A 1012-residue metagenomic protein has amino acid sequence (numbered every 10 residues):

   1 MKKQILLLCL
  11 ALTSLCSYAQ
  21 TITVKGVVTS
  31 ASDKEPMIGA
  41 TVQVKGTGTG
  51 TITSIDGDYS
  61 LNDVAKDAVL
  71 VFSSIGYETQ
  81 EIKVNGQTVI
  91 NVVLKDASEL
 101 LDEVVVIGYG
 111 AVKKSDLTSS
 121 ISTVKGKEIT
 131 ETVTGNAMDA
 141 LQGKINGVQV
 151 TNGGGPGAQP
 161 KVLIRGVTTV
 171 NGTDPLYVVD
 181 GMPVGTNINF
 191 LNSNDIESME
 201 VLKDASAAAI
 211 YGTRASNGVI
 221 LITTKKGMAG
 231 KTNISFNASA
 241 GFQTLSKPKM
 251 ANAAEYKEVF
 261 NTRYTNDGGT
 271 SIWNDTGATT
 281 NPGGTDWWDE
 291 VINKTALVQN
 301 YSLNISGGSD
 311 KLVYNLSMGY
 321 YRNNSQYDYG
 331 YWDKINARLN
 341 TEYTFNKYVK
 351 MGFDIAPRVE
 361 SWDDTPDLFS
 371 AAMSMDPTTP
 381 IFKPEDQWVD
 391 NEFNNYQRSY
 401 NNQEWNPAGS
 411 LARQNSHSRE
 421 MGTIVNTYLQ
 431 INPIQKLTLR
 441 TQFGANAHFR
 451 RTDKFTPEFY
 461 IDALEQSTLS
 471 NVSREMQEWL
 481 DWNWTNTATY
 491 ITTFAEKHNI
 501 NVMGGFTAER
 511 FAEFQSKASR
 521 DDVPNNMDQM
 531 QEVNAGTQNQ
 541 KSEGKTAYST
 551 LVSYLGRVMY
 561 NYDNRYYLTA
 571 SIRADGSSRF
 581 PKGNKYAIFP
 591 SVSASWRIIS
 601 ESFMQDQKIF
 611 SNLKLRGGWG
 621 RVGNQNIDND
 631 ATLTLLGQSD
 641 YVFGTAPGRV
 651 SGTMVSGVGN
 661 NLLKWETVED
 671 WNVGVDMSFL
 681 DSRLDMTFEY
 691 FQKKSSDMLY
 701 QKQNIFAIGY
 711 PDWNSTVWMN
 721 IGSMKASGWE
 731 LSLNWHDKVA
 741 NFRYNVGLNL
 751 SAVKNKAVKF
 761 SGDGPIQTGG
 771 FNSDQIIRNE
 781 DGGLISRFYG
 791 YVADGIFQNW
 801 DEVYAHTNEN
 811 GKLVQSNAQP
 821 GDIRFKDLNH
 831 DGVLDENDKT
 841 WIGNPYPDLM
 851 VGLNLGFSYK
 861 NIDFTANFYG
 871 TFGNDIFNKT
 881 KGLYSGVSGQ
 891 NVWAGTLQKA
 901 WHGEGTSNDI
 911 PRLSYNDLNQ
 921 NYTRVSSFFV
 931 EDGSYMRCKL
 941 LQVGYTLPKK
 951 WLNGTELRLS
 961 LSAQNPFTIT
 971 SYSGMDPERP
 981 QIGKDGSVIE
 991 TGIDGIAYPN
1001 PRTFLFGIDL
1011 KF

Functional and structural regions predicted by a protein language model:
M1-R338, Y343-N346, K350-R358, I424 (+11 more regions): Short, small/polar-rich motifs associated with maturation and membrane association, primarily at protein termini
I129, V133, V167, D174 (+8 more regions): Extracellular/periplasmic, surface-exposed regions of secreted and cell-surface proteins
M138-Q142, W718-K725, I766-F788, W841-G852 (+3 more regions): C-terminal extracellular loops and terminal segments of Gram-negative outer membrane beta-barrel proteins
S235-T280, K517, P524, M719 (+3 more regions): Conserved small-residue
M250-A253, T456-E458, A518-D521, K702-N704 (+3 more regions): Short Gly/aromatic-enriched secondary-structure transition segments
D267-P282, V298-S302, S370-G409: Acidic, glycine-rich flexible loop segments
T276-A278, S577, Q798, T871-Q964: Extracytoplasmic gating/loop element in the C-terminal half of outer-membrane beta-barrel translocons and assembly
P845-F877: Glycine-rich, aromatic-lined ligand/substrate-binding cores of catalytic and carbohydrate-binding domains
